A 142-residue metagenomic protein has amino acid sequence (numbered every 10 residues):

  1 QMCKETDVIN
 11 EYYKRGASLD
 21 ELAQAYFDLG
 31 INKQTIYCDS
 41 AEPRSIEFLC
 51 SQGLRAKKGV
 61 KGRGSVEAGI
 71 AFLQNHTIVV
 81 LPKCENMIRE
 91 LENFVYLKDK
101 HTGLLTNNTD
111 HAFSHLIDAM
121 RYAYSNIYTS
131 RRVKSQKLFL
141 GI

Functional and structural regions predicted by a protein language model:
M2-K4: Short, small-residue-biased leader/transition segments that mark boundaries at the very start of proteins
D7-T109, S130, L138-I142: Mg2+-dependent endonuclease catalytic cores in nucleic-acid-processing enzymes, primarily RNase H-like
D110-I142: Charge-patterned, long linear interaction tracts outside catalytic cores
